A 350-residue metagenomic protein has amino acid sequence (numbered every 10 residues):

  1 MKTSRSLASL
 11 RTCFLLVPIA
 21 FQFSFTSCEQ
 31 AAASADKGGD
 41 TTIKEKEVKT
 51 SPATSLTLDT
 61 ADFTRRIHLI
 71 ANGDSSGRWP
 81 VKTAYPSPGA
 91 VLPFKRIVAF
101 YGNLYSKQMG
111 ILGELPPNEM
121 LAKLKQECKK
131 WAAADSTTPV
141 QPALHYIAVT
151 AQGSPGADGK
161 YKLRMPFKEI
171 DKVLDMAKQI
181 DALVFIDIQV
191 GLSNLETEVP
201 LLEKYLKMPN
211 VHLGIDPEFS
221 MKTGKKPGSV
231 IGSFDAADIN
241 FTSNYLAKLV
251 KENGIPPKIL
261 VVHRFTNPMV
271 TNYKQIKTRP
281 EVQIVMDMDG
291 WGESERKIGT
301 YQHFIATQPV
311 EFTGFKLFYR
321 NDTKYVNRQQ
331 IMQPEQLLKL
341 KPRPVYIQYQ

Functional and structural regions predicted by a protein language model:
T3-F14: Bacterial N-terminal signal peptides that target proteins for export
S24-S27: C-terminal motif of bacterial Sec signal peptides marking the signal peptidase cleavage site
E29-L163, T278-V282, R296-Q350: Alpha/beta catalytic barrel-like cores
N103-Y105, I147-A151, Q189-G191, D216-S220 (+3 more regions): Active-site beta-loop-alpha junctions enriched in small/polar residues
K130, P139-E218: Substrate-binding cleft of extracellular glycoside hydrolase catalytic domains
F167-E169, L206-P217, A236-N240, E281-R296: Acidic, His- and aromatic-enriched active-site or binding-groove loops in soluble protein domains that engage sugars
V190-L195, K251-M269: Aromatic-lined carbohydrate-recognition surfaces of secreted/lumenal glycan-active proteins
P217-I255: Substrate-binding surface in catalytic domains of secreted glycosidases
